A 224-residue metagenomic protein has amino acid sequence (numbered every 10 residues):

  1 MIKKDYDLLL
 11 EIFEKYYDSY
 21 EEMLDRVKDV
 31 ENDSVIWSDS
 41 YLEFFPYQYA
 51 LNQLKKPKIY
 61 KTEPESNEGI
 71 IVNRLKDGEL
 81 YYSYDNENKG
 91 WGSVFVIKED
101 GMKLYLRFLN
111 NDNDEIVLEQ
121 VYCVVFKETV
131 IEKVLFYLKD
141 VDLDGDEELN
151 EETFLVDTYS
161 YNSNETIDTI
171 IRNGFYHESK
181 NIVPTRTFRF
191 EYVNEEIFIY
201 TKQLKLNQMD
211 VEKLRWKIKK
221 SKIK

Functional and structural regions predicted by a protein language model:
M1-K224: Buried hydrophobic residues that stabilize the cores of well-folded domains
